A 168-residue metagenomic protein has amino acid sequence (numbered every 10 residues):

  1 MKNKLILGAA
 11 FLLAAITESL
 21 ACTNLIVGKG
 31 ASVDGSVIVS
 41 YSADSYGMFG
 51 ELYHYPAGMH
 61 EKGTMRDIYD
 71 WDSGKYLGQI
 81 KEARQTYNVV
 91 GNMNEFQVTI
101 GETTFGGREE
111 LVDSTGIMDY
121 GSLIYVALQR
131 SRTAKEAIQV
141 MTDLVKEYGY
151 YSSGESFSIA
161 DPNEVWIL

Functional and structural regions predicted by a protein language model:
M1-K2: N-terminal secretory signal peptides that target proteins for export/translocation
L5-A14: Sec-dependent N-terminal signal peptides
I16-A21: Sec/Tat signal peptide C-region and signal peptidase I cleavage site
C22-Y120, V140-L168: A contiguous strand-loop segment
V112-S114, S122-S131: Second-shell loop/turn segments in exported
L128, A134, S152: Cysteine-dependent hydrolase recognition
A137: Extracellular glycan-modifying ectodomains
